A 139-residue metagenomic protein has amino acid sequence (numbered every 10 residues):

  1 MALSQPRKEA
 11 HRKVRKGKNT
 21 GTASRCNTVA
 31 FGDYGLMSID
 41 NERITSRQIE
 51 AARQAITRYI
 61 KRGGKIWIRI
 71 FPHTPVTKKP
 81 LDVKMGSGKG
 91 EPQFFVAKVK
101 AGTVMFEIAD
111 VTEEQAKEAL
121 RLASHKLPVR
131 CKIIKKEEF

Functional and structural regions predicted by a protein language model:
M1-F139: Ribosome-associated RNA-binding proteins
